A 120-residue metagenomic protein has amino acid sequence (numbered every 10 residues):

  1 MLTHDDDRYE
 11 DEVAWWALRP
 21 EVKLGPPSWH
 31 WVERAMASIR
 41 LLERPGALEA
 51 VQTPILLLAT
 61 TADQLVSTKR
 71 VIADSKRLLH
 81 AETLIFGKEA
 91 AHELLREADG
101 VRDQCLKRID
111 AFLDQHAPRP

Functional and structural regions predicted by a protein language model:
M1-E49, T53: Alpha/beta-hydrolase
R34-A37, A73, Q104, R108-A111: Alpha-helical elements of Rossmann-like donor-binding domains used by nucleotide-donor carbohydrate transfer enzymes
E49-Q52, K76-L78, G87-K88: A structural signal for short secondary-structure junctions
V51, L57-A59, D63: Short beta-strand/loop motif that positions the catalytic acidic residue of the alpha/beta-hydrolase fold
T53, S67-K76: Short alpha-helix in the alpha/beta-hydrolase fold that links the catalytic acid
L56-L58, L84-I85: Hydrophobic/aromatic beta-strand patches that form the interior of the parallel beta-sheet core in alpha/beta enzyme
V66-S67, E97: Short glycine/threonine-rich loop-to-helix capping motif typified by GTGT followed within a few residues by an Asp-Pro
A81-P120: Catalytic active-site module of serine/aspartate enzymes centered on a nucleophile-bearing elbow/loop
